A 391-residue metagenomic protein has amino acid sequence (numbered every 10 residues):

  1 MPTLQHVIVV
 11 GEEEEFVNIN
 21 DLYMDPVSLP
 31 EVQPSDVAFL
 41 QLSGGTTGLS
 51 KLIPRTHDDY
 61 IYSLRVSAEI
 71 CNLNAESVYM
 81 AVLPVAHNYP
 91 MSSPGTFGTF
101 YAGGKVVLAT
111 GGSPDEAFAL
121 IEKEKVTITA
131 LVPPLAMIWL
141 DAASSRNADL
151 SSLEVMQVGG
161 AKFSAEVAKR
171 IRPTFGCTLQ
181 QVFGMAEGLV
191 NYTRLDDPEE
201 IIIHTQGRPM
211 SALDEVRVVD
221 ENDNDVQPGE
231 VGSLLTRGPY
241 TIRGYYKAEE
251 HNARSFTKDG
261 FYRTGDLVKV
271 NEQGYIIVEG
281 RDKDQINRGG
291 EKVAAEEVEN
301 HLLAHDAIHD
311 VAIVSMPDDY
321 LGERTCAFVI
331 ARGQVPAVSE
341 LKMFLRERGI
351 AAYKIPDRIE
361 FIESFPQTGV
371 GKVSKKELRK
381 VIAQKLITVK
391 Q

Functional and structural regions predicted by a protein language model:
M1-P34: ANL superfamily adenylate-forming
Y23-L42, L49, N72-V78: Conserved pre-ATP/AMP-binding loop-to-beta segment of ANL
V37, L42-T46, Y79, V85 (+8 more regions): Conserved S/T- and glycine-rich ATP-binding loop of Class I adenylate-forming
A38-Y62: Conserved AMP-binding A3 loop
I61-V78, N88-I128, A142: Conserved AMP-binding/adenylation subdomain of ANL enzymes
V126-L131, L140-I201, S211, E215: Gly/Ser/Thr-rich phosphate-binding loop
T129, G184, N222, G238 (+5 more regions): AMP-binding/adenylate-forming catalytic core of the ANL superfamily
K162, I201-K247: Adenylate-forming AMP-binding core of the ANL superfamily, especially NRPS adenylation
